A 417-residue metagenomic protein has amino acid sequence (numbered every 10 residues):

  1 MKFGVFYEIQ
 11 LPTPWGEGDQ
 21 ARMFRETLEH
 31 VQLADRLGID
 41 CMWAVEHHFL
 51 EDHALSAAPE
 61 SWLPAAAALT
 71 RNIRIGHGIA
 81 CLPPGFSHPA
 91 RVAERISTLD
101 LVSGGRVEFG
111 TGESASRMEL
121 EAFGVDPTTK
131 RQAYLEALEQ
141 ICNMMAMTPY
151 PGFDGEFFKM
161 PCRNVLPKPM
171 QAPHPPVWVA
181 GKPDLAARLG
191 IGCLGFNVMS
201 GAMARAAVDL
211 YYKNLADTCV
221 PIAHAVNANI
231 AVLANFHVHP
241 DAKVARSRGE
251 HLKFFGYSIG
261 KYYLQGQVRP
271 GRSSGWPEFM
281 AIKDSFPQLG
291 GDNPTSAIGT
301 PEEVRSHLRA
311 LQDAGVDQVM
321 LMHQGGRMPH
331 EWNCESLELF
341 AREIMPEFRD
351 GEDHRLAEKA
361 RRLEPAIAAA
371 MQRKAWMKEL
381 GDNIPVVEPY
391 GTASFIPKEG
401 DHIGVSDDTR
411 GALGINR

Functional and structural regions predicted by a protein language model:
M1-H77, A172-P175, K359-A360, P389-R417: N-terminal beta1-alpha1-beta2 module of alpha/beta enzyme domains
K2-Q20, C81-F153, C193-R205, D209 (+1 more regions): Flexible, glycine-rich active-site loops centered on histidine and acidic residues that chelate a metal or position
F3, A34, G38, E46 (+11 more regions): Conserved, mostly hydrophobic/aromatic
F3-Y7, M42-A44, I75-H77, V107-T111 (+4 more regions): Hydrophobic faces of well-ordered beta-strands that scaffold small-molecule active sites in alpha/beta enzyme cores
Y7, R131-L166, A202-D317, E335 (+1 more regions): An alpha-helical appendage that flanks or caps ligand/catalytic pockets
I9-R25, I79-A90, Q171-G181, F236-H239 (+1 more regions): Active-site mouth loops of central-metabolism enzymes
D35-R36, L63-N72, I96-V107, L185-R188 (+2 more regions): Acidic (Asp/Glu)-rich catalytic clusters
C41-W62, A66, C81-P83, A115 (+3 more regions): Glycine-rich, proline-tolerant flexible connector loops at the mouths of alpha/beta enzymes
